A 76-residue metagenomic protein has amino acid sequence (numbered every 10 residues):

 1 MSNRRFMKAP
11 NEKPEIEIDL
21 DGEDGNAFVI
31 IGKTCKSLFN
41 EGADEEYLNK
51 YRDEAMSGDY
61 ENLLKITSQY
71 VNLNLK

Functional and structural regions predicted by a protein language model:
S2-K76: Long, contiguous binding/interaction regions
